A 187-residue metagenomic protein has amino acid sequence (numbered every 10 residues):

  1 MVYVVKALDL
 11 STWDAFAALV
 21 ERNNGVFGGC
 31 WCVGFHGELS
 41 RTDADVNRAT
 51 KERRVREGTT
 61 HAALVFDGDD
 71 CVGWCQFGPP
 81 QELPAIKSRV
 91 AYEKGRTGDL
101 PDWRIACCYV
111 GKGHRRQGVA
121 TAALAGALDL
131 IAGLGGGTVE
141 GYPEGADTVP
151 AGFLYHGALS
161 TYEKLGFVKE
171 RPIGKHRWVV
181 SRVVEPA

Functional and structural regions predicted by a protein language model:
M1-G37, A187: Conserved N-terminal entry element of GNAT/NAT acetyltransferase domains
A17-N23, C75-P84, D129-I131: Short, solvent-exposed beta-strand-terminating loops
C30-A62: Active-site rim helix/loop that mediates acceptor-substrate recognition in acyltransferases
R53, F66, D70-C107, R115 (+1 more regions): Conserved acyl-donor/pantetheine-binding loop and adjacent beta-alpha core of acyl/acetyltransferases and related
I105-V110, R116-G133: Conserved acetyl-CoA-binding loop-helix of GNAT-fold acetyltransferases
L124, I131-A151: Conserved GNAT acetyl-CoA-binding A-motif
G152-G166, E170-A187: C-terminal "cap" of GNAT-fold acetyltransferases
